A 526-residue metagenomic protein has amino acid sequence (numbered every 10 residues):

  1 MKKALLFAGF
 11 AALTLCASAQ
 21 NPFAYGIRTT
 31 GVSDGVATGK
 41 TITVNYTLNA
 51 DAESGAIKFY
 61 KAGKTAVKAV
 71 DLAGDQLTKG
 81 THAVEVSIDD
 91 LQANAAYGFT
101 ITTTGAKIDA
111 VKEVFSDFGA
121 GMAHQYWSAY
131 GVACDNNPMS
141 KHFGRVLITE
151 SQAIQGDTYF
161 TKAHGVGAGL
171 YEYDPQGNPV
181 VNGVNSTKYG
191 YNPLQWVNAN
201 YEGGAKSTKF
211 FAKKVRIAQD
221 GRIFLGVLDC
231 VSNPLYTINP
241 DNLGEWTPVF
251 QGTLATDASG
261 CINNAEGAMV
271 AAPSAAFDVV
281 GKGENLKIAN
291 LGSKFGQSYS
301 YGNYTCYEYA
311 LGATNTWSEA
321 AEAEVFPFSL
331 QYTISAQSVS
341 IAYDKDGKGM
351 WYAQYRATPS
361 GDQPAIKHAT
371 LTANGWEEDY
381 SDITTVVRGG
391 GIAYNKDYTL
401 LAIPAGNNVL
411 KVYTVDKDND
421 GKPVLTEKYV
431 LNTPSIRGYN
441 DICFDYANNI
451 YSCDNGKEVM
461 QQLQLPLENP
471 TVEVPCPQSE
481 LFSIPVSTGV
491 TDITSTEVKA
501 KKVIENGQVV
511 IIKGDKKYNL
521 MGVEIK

Functional and structural regions predicted by a protein language model:
K40-V44: Structural beta-strand segments of beta-rich domains
A56-L77, D90-T103, S487-K526: C-terminal outer-membrane/trafficking sorting elements
A110-M122, G169-Y201, G244-I262, E308-L330 (+3 more regions): Beta-propeller fold detector
A120-D135, A168, Q195-R216, C230-N233 (+5 more regions): Signature of short aromatic-glycine-proline-rich micro-motifs recurring in repeat-based ectodomains
G121-Y159, G165: Beta-strand-rich domains and repeat architectures in extracellular enzymes and scaffolds, especially beta-propellers
M139-T149, A218, R222-G226, G283-L291 (+4 more regions): Conserved beta-propeller blade signature
Q152-T158, D229-N233, S293-Y299, R356-G361 (+2 more regions): Short glycine/acidic-enriched loop and turn motifs that connect beta-strands
P434-S487: Blade-level signature of beta-propeller repeat domains, shared across WD40, Kelch, NHL, RCC1 and BNR/Asp-box propellers
